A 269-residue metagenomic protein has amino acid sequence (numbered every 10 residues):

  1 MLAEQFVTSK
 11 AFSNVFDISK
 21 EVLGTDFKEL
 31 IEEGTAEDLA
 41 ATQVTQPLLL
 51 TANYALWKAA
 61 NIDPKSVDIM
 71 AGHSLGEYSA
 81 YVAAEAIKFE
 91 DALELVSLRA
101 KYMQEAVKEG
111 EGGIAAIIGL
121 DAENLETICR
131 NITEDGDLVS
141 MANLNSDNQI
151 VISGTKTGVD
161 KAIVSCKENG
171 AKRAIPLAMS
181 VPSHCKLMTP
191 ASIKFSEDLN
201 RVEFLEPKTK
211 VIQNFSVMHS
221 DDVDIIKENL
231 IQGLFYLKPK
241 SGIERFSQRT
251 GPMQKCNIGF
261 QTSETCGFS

Functional and structural regions predicted by a protein language model:
M1-E126, L177, Q248-S269: FabD-like malonyl-/acyl-CoA
N14-V15, A55, K161, K194 (+1 more regions): Short Gly/charged-rich anion-binding patches and loops
E21-T25, K58, A84-L237: Alpha/beta catalytic cores of group-transfer enzymes, especially the acyltransferase/condensing modules of polyketide
A60-I62, C166-G170, G242-F246: Short, hydrophobic/aliphatic alpha-helical segments
H73, V151-G154, G158-V159, F246-T250: Long hydrophobic alpha-helices with heptad-repeat/coiled-coil character
L237-G251: A short, acidic, amphipathic alpha-helical segment used as a generic capping/interface helix at domain edges
